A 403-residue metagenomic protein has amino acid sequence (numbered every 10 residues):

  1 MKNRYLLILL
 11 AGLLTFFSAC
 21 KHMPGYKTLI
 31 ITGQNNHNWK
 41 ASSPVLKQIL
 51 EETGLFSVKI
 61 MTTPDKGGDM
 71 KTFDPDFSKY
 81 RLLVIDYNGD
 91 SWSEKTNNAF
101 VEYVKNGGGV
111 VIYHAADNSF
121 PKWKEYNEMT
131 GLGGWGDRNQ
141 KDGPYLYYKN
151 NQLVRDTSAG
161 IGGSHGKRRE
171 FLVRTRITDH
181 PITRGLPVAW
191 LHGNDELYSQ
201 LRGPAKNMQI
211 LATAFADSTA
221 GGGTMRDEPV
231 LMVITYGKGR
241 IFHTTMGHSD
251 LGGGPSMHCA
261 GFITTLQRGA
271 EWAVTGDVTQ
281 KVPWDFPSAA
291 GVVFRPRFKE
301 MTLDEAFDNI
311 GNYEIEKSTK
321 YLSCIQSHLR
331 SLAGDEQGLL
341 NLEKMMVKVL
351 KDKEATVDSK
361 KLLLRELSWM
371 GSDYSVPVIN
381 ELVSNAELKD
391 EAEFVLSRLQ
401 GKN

Functional and structural regions predicted by a protein language model:
M1-P24: Bacterial Sec-dependent N-terminal signal peptides
M23-F120: Helical hinge/lid and interdomain linker segments adjacent to catalytic or ligand-binding clefts that mediate domain
M23-Y26, E52, S218-M301: Extracellular ligand-binding/catalytic regions of CAZymes and related secreted enzymes and adhesion modules
Q34-H37, P64-G67, N88-W92, V110 (+8 more regions): Solvent-exposed loop/turn segments at secondary-structure junctions within structured extracellular/periplasmic domains
E51, S57, K149-R240, P296-R297: Catalytic beta-strand/loop cores that center a nucleophilic Ser/Cys/Thr and support acyl-enzyme chemistry
D90-P181: A glycine-rich, often tryptophan-bearing local segment used as a flexible ligand/cofactor-contacting loop or short
K299-K317: N-terminal "cap/leader" segments of large eukaryotic alpha-helical scaffolds
G311, I315-Q337, K348-K351, V357-S372 (+2 more regions): Structural detector for internal amphipathic alpha-helices that build alpha-solenoid repeat scaffolds
